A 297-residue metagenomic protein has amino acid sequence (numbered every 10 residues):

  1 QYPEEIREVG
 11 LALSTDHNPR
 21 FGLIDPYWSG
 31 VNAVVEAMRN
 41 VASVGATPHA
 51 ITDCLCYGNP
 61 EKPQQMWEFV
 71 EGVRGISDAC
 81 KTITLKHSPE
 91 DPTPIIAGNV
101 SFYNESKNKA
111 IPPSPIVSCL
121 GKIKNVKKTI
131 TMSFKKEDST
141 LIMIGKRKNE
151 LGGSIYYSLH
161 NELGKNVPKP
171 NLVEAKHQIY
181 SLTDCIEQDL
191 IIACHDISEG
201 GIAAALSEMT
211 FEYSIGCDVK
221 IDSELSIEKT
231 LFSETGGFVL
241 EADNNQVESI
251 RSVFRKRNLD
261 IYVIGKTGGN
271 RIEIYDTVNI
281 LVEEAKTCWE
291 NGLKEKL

Functional and structural regions predicted by a protein language model:
Q1-E150, S154-P168, L231: Glycine-rich phosphate/pyrophosphate-binding loop regions near the starts of catalytic domains
Y27-W28, E174, H195-E199: Active-site nucleophile and cofactor-binding loops and adjacent substrate-binding regions of central metabolic enzymes
S29, A33-E36, H177-S181, A205: Well-ordered alpha-helical segments embedded in enzymatic catalytic cores
S29, E68, V173-E174, A242: Residues that cap or flank secondary-structure elements
A79, I83-P92, I96, V100-I116 (+2 more regions): Glycine-/charge-enriched secondary-structure boundary and capping motifs
K146, Y156-C194: A glycine- and small/hydrophobic-rich beta-loop-beta segment that serves as a flexible "lid/hinge" or phosphate-binding
